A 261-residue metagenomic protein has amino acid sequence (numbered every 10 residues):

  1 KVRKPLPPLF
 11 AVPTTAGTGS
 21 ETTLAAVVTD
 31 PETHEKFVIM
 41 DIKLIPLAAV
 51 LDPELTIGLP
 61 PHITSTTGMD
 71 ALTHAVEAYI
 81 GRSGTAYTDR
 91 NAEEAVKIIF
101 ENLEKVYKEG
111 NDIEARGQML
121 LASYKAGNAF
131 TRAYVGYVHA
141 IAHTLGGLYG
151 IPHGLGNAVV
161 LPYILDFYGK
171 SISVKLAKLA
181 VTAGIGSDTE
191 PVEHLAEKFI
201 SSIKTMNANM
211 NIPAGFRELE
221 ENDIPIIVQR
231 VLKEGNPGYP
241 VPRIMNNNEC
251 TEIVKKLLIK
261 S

Functional and structural regions predicted by a protein language model:
K1-A25: Proline/glycine-rich low-complexity loops and linkers
P5-P8, P46-L47, M210: Short, proline-enriched alpha-helix->beta-strand connector loops that line the catalytic pocket of alpha/beta-hydrolase
T14-G17, L55, P162-D166: Acidic, glycine-rich active-site loops and adjacent beta-strand->loop/helix elements that engage anionic groups
T22-A133, P242: Carboxylate- and glycine-rich phosphate/diphosphate-binding segment that chelates Mg2+/Mn2+
A78-T205: Active-site segments that bind and position negatively charged phosphate/pyrophosphate groups
L176, A183-S261: C-terminal charged capping/lid subdomain of soluble metabolic enzymes
